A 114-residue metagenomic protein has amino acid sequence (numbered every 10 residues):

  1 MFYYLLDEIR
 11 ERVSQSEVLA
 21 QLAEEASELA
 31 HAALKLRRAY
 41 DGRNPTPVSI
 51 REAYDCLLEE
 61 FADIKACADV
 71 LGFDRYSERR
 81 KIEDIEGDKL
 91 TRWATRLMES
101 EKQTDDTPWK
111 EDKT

Functional and structural regions predicted by a protein language model:
M1-T114: Flexible "arm" and connector segments at domain edges
